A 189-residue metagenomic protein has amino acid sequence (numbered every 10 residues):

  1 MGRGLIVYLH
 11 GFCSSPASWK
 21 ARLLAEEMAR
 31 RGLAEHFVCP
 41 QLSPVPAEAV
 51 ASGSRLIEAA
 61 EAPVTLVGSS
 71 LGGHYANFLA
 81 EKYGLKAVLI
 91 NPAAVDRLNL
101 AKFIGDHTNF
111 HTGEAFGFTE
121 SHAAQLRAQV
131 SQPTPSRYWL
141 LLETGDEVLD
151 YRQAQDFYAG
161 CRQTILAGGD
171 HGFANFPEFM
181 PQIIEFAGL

Functional and structural regions predicted by a protein language model:
G2-A60: Active-site catalytic motif of lipid deacylating hydrolases and related acyltransferases
L5, P63-T65, K86: Structural motif
Y8-F12, V67, L141-E143: Short hydrophobic segments within beta-strands
S43, S70-L71, G145-E147: Short beta->alpha connector loops
A62-T65, R137-W139: Short active-site oxyanion
V67-A76: Gly/Ala-rich beta-loop-alpha elbow adjacent to hydrolase catalytic centers
L79-Y83: Aromatic pocket-lining residues of Rossmann-like dinucleotide-binding sites
L85-L189: The alpha/beta-hydrolase serine catalytic core
